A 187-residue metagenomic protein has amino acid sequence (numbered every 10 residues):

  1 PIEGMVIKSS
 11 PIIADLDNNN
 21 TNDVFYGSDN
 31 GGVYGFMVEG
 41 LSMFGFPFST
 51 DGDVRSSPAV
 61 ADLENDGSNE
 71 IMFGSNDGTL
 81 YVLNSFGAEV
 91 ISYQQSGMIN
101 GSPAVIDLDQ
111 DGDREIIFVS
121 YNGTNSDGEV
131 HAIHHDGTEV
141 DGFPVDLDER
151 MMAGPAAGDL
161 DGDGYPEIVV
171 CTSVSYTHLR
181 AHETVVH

Functional and structural regions predicted by a protein language model:
P1-E3, L41-T50, A88-Q95, T138-L147 (+1 more regions): Aromatic (tryptophan-biased) beta-strands that constitute blades/sheets of beta-rich domains
S9-L16, S56-L63, G101-L108, A153-L160: Beta-propeller blade termini
N19-Y26, G67-F73, D111-V119, D163-V169: Acidic/hydrophobic-patterned starts of short beta strands in beta-sheet-rich repeat architectures
G31, Y121-N125, S175: Short glycine/acidic-enriched loop and turn motifs that connect beta-strands
V38-E39, N84-F86, H134-D136: Short loop/turn segments that connect beta-strands within beta-propeller blades
H178-A181, V185-H187: Single conserved hydrophobic/aromatic residue that forms the stacking wall/gate of nucleotide- or nucleobase-binding
